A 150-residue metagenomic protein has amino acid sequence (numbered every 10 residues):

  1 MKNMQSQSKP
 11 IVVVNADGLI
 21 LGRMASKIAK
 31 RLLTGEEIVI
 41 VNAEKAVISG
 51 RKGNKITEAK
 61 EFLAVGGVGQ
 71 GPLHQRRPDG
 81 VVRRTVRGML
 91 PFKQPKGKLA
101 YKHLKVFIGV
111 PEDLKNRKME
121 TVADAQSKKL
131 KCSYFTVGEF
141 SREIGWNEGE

Functional and structural regions predicted by a protein language model:
M1-E150: Ribosome-associated RNA-binding proteins
